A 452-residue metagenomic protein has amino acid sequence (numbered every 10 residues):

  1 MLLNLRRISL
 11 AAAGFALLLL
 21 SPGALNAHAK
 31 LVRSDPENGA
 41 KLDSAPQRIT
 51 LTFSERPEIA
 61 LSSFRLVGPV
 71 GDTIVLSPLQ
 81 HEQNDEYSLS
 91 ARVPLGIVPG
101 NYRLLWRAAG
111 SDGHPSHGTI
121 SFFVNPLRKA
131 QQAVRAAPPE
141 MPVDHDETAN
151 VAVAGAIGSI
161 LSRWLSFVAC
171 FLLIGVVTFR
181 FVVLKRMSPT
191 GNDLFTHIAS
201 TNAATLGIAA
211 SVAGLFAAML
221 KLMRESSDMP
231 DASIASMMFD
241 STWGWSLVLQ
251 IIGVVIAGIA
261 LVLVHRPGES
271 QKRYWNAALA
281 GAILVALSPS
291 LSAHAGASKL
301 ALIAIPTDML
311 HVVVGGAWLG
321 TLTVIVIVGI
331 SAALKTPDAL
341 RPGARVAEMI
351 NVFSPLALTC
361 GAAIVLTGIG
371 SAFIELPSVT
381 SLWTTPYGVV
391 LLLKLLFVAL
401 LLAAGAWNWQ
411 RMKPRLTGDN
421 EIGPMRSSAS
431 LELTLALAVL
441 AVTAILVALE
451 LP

Functional and structural regions predicted by a protein language model:
M1-A12: Bacterial N-terminal signal peptides that target proteins for export
A11-L20: Bacterial N-terminal signal peptides
G23, K30, L89-G96, R103-S111 (+1 more regions): Polytopic transmembrane helical bundles with strong interfacial aromatic enrichment
H28-A45: N-terminal edge beta-strand
P46-T50, E86-S88, N101, T119: Intrinsic-disorder/low-complexity, polar/charged segments enriched in Ser/Thr/Lys/Arg/Asp/Glu/Gln
I49-P78: Short, surface-exposed alpha-helix to beta-strand junction/turn motifs within ectodomains of secreted and cell-envelope
H81-D85: Short proline/glycine- and polar residue-rich coil/turn motifs
